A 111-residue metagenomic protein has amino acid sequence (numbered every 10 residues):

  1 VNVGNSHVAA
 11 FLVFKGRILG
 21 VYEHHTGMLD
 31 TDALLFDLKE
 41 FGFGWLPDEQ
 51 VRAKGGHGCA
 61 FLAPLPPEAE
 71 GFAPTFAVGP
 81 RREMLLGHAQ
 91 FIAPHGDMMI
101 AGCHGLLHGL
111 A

Functional and structural regions predicted by a protein language model:
V1-V3, H7-A111: Helical "lid/coupling" subdomains associated with nucleotide-phosphate turnover
